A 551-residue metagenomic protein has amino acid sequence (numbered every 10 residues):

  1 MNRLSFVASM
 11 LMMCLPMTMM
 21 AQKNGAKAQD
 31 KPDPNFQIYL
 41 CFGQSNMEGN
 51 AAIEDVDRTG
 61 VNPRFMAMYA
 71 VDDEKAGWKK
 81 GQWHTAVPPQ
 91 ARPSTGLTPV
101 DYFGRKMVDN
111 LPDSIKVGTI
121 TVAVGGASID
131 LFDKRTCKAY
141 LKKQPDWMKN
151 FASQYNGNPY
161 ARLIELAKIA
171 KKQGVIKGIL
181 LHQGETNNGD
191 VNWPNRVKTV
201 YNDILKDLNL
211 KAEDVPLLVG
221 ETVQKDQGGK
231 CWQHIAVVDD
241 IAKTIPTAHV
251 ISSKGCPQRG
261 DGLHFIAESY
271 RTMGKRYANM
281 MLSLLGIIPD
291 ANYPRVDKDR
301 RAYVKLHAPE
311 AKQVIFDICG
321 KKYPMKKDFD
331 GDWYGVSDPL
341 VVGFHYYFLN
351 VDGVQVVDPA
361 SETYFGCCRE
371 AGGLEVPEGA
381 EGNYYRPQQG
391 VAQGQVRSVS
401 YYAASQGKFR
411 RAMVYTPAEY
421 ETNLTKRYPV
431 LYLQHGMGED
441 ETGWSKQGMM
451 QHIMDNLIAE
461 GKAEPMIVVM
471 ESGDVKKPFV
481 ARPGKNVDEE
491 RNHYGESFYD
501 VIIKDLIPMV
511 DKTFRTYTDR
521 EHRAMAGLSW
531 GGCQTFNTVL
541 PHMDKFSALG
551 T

Functional and structural regions predicted by a protein language model:
M1-N24, I287: Bacterial Sec-dependent N-terminal signal peptides
Q37-L97, G125-S128, S529: Catalytic nucleophile-elbow at a beta strand-turn-alpha helix junction centered on a G-D-S/GDSL motif, marking
Q44-I53, D133, P145-K149, R162-E165 (+11 more regions): Non-catalytic cap/lid and distal C-terminal segments of serine-dependent acyl enzymes
K75-A170, N188, D226-G228: Conserved SGNH/GDSL esterase-like catalytic core that processes O-acyl groups on lipids and polysaccharides
S114-V122, G178, A212-V215, T518-R523: Surface-exposed patches in mature extracellular/periplasmic domains of secreted proteins
T119, P216-E221, K230-G260, K275-L284: Extracellular serine-dependent O-acyl
L180-L181, E185, D207-W232, V469-S472: Active-site segments of SGNH/GDSL-like serine hydrolases that catalyze O-acetyl group transfer/hydrolysis on lipids
A291-V296: Short beta-strand segments of immunoglobulin-like
